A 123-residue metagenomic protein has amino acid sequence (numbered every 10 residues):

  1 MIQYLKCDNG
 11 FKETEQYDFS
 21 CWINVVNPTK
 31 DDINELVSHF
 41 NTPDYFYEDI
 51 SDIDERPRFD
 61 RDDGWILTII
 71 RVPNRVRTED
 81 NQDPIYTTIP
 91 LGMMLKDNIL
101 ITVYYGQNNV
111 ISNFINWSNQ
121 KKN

Functional and structural regions predicted by a protein language model:
M1-N123: Peripheral, non-transmembrane regulatory/ligand-interaction domains of membrane transport proteins
